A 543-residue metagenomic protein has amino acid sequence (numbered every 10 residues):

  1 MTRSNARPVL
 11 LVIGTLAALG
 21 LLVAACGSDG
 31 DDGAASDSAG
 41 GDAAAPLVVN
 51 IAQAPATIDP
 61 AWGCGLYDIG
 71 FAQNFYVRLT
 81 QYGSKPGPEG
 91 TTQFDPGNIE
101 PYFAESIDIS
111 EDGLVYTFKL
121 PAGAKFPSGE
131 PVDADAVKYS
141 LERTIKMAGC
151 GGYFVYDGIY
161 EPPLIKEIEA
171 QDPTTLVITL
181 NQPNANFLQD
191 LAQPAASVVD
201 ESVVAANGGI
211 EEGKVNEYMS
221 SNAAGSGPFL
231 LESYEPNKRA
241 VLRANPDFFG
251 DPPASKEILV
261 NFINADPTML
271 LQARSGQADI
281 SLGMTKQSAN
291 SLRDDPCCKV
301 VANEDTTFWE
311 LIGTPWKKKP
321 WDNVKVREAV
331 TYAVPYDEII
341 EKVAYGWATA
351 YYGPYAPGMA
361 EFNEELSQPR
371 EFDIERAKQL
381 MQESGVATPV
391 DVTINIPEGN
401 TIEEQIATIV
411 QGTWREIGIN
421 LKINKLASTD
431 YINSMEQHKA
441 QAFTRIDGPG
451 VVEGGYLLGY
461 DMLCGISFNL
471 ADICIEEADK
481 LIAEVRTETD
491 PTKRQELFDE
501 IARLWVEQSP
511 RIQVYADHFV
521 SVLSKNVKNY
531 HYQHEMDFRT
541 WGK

Functional and structural regions predicted by a protein language model:
N50-E111, E142, A224-S226: N-terminal lobe/hinge region of extracytoplasmic solute-binding protein
G83-P86, Q93-F94, Q193-P252, E257 (+2 more regions): Gly/Pro-rich hinge or "lid" segments in bacterial periplasmic/extracellular proteins
K119, F154-N207: Surface-exposed binding/hinge segments that line and control ligand-binding clefts or catalytic entry sites
P121, E217, N245-S291, Q411 (+1 more regions): Ligand-site clamp/hinge motif
F229, T349-E383, E398-E404: Structural transition elements
P236, A265, M359-A360, Q382-P449 (+2 more regions): Ligand/substrate-recognition segments at binding pockets and active sites
K325-E328, I340, R370, E416 (+3 more regions): Extracytoplasmic/peripheral linker and loop segments enriched in polar/acidic and small residues with frequent Thr/Pro
S521-K543: Long beta-strand-rich cores associated with HINT superfamily self-processing modules
